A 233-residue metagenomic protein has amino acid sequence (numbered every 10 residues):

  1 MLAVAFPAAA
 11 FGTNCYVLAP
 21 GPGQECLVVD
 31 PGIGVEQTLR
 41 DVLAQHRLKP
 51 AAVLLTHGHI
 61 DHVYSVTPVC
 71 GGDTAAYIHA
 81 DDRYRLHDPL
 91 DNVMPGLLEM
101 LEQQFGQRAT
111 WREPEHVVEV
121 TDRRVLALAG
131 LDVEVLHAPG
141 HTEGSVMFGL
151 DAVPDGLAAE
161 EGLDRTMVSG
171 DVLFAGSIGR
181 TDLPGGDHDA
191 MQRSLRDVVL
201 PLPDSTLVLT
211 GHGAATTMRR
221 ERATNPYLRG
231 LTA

Functional and structural regions predicted by a protein language model:
M1-H46, M147-L150, P154-E161, R165-V168: Conserved beta-strand hairpin/beta-sheet module of binuclear metal-dependent hydrolase folds, prominently
F6, L18, D122-L128: Short acidic-hydrophobic surface loop/beta-edge motif
F6-A8, E115-V117, H137-P139: Short Gly/Pro-enriched turn/cap motifs at secondary-structure boundaries
F11-G12, V120, H141-G144: Short acidic/glycine-enriched loop/turn segments that link adjacent beta-strands
L18, T56, A138: Conserved S/T- and glycine-rich ATP-binding loop of Class I adenylate-forming
L27, L54, A76, T166-V168 (+1 more regions): Residue-level marker for buried hydrophobic side chains located in beta-strands that build the well-ordered beta-sheet
I33-A127, A152-G156, A223-L231: Active-site HxH/HxHxD metal-binding segment of metal-dependent hydrolases
G34, N92-G96, D132-T232: Metallo-beta-lactamase
